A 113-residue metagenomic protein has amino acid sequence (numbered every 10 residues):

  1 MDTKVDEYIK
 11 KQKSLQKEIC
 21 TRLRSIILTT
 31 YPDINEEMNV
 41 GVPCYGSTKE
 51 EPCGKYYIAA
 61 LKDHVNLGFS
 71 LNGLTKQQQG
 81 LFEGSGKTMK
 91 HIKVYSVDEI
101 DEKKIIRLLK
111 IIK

Functional and structural regions predicted by a protein language model:
M1-K113: Charge-dense, helix-prone N-terminal extensions
